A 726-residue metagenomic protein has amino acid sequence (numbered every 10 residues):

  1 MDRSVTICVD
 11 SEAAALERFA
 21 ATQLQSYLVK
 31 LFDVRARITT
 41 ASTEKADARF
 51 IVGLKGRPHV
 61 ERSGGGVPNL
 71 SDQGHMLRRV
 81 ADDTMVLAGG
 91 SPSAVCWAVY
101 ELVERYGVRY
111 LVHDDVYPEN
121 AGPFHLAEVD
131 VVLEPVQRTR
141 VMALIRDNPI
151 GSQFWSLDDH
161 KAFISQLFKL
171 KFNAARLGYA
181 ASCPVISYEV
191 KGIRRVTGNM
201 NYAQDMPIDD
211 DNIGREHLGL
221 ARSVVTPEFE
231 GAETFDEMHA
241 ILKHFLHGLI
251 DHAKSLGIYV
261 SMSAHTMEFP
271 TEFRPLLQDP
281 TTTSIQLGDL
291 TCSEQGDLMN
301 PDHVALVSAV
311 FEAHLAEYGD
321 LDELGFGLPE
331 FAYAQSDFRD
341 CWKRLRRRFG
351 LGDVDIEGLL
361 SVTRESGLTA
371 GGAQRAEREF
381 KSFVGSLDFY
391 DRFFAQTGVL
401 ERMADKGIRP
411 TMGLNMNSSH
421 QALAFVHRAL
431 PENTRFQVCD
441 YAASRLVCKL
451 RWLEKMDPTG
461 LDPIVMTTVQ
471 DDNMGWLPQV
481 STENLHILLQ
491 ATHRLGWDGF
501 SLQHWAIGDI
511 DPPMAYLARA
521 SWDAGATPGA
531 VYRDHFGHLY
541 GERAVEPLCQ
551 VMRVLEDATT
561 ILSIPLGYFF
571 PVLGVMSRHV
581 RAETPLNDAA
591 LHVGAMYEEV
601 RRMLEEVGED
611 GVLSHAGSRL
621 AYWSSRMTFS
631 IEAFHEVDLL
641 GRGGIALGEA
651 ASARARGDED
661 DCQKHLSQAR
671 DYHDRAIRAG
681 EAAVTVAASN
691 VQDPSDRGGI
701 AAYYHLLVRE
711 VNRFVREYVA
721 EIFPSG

Functional and structural regions predicted by a protein language model:
M1-P135: Contiguous, structured surface segment used for ligand recognition
D10-A13, F32, S42-A46, G56-S63 (+5 more regions): Aromatic-lined carbohydrate-binding surfaces of glycoside hydrolases
F19, Q23, Y27, A94 (+14 more regions): Extracytoplasmic/secreted proteins, especially bacterial periplasmic and envelope-associated proteins
L28, S91, L167, F326 (+3 more regions): Conserved, mostly hydrophobic/aromatic
Y106-L111, D509-A526, V531-Y532: Extracellular ligand-binding/catalytic regions of CAZymes and related secreted enzymes and adhesion modules
E119, Q490, R494, H504-I510 (+1 more regions): C-terminal non-catalytic alpha-helical accessory regions
L167, A253, H314, M456 (+1 more regions): Generic structural signal for hydrophobic
A332, W452-N484: Active-site clefts of carbohydrate-active enzymes
